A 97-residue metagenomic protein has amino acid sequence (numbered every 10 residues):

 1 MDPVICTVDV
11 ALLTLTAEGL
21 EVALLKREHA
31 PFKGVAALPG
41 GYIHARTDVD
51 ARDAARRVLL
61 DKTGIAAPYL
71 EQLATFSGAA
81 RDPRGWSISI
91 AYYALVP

Functional and structural regions predicted by a protein language model:
M1-V22, H44, A91: Conserved N-terminal beta-strand and adjoining loop/helix that marks the start of the Nudix/MutT-like hydrolase domain
V4-V8, A51-P97: Active-site segment of metal-dependent pyrophosphate-handling enzymes, primarily the Nudix hydrolase catalytic core
L12-T14, K26-R27, V96: Residue-level signal for short segments within beta-strands and strand-turn junctions of well-structured beta-sheet
T14, P31, A80: Feature marks short, surface-exposed loop/turn motifs that line or immediately flank catalytic pockets and channel
G19-A67, S77: Conserved Nudix-box catalytic region and its N-terminal flanking loop in Nudix hydrolases and closely related
